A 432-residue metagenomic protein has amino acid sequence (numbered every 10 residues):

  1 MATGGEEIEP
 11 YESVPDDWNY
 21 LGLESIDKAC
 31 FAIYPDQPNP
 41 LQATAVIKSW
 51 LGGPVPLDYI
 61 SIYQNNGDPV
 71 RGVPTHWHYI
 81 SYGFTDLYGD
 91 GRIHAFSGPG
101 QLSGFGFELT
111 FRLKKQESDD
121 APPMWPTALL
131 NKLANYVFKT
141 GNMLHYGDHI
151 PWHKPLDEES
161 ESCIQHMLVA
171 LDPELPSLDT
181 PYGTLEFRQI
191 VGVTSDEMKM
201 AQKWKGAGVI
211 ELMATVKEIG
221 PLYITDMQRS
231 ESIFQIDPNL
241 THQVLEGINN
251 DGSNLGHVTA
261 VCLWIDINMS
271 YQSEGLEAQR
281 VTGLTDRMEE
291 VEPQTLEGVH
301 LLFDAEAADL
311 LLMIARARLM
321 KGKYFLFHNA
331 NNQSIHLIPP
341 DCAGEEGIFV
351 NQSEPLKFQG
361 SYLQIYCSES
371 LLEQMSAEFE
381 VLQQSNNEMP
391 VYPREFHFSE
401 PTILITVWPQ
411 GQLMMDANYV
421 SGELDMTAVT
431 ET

Functional and structural regions predicted by a protein language model:
M1-F31: N-terminal alpha-helical "arm" segments
P15, L21-E24, A32, D36 (+3 more regions): Aromatic/basic-lined ligand-recognition segments that form π-stacking hydrophobic pockets flanked by Lys/Arg to engage
H94-D119, W408-G411, D416, E423-V429: Short acidic, glycine/tyrosine-flanked loop/strand segments centered on an H-E-D-like triad
F111-Y146: Compact, glycine/acidic-enriched structural inserts
K115-E117, D196, L371: Residues that cap or initiate secondary-structure elements
D119, L156-E158, L175, S421 (+1 more regions): A generic structural micro-environment signature that highlights single residues at secondary-structure boundaries
K132-L133, E211-A214, N387: Short, surface-exposed linear patches
I265-T432: Long C-terminal appendages of very large multidomain proteins
